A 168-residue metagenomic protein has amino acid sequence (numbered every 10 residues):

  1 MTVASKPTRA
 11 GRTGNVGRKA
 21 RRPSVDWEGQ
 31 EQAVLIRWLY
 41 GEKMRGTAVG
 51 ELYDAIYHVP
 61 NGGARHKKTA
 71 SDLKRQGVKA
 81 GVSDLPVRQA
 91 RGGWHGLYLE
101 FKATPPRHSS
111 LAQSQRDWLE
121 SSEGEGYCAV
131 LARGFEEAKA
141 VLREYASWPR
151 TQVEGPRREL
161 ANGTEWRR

Functional and structural regions predicted by a protein language model:
M1-R168: Catalytic phosphate/metal-binding cores of nucleic-acid and nucleotide-processing enzymes, i.e., regions that mediate
